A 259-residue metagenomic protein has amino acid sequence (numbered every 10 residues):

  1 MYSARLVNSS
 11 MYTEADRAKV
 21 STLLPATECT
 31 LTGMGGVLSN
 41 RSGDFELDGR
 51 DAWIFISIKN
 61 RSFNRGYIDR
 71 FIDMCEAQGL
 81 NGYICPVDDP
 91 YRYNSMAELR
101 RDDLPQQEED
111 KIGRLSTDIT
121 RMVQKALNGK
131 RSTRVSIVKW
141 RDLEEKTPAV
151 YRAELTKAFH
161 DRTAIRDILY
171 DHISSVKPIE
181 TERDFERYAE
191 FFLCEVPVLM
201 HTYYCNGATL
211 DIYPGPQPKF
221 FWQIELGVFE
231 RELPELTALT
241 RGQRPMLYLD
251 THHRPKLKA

Functional and structural regions predicted by a protein language model:
M1-A259: Compositional signal for N-terminal targeting/processing segments
